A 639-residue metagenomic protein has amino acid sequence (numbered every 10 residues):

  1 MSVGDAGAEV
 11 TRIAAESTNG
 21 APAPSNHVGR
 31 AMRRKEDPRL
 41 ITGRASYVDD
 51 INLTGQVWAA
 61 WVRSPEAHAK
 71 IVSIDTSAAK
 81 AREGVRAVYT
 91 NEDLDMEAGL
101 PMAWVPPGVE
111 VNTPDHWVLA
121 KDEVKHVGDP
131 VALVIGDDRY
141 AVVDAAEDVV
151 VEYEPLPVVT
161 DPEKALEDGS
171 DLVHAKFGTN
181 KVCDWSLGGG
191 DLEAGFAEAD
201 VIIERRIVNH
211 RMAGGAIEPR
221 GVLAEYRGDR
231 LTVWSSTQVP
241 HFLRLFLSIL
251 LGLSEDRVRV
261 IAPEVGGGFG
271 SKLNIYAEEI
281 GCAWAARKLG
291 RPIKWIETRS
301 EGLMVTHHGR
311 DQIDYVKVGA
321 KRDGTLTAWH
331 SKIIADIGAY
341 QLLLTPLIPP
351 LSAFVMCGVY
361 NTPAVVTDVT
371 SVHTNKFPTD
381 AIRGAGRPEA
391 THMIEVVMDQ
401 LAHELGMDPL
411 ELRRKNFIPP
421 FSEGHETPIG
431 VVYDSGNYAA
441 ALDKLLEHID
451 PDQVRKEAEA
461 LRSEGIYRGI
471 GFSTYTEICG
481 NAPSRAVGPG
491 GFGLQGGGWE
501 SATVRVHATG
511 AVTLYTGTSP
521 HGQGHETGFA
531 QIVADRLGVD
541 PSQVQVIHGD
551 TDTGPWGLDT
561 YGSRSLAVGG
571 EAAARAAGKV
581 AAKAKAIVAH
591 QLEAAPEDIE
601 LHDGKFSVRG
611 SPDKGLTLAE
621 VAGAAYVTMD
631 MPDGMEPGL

Functional and structural regions predicted by a protein language model:
M1-R44, A439-S463, G469, Y475-C479 (+5 more regions): Intrinsic disorder at enzyme termini
M1-V182, I202-R205, K288: Flexible, low-hydrophobicity surface segments
R30, E36-R39, V109-E110, T179-V222 (+6 more regions): Glycine-rich loop/linker segments at domain edges
W61-M96, V131-E152, V222-L289, P346-V355 (+9 more regions): Alpha-helical support elements that line or immediately flank enzyme active sites and cofactor-binding pockets
S77, L494, T503-V506, T513 (+1 more regions): C-terminal, non-catalytic interaction/recognition modules in large multi-subunit enzymes and RNPs
Y89-D129, E163-H174, F242, V260-G281 (+7 more regions): Short, surface-exposed loop/turn segments at secondary-structure boundaries that line and modulate
D137-D138, R287-G338, Q453, G570-S607 (+2 more regions): Phosphate/diphosphate-binding loops
E167-L251, F417-A511, M635-L639: Helix-loop-helix junctions that connect adjacent transmembrane helices in secondary transporters/permeases, recognized
